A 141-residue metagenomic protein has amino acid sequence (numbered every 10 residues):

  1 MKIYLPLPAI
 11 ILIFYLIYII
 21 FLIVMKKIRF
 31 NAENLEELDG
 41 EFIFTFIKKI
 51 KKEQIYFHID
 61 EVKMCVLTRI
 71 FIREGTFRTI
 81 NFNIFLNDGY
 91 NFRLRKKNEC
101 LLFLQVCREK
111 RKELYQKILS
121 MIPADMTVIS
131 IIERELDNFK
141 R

Functional and structural regions predicted by a protein language model:
M1-N31: Alpha-helical transmembrane spans
F21-D60: Conserved beta-hairpin
A32-E37, L67-G75: Short linear motifs in intrinsically disordered
I47-K51, F71-F77: Alpha-helical membrane-targeting segments
Q54-I72: Phosphoinositide-dependent membrane-docking surfaces
M64-T68, I80-F82, L102-L104: Extended low-polarity, hydrophobic cluster-rich segments
G75-K96: Short, surface-exposed polybasic-and-hydrophobic patches located at secondary-structure transitions
G89-R141: Terminal and domain-flanking low-complexity segments
